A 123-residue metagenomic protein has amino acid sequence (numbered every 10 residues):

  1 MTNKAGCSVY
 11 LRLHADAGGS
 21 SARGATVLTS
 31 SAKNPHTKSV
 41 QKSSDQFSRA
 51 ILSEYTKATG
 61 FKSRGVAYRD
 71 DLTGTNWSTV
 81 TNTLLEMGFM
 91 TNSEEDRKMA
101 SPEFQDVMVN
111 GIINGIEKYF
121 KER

Functional and structural regions predicted by a protein language model:
M1-R123: Active-site-proximal helix/loop segments of hydrolytic enzymes
